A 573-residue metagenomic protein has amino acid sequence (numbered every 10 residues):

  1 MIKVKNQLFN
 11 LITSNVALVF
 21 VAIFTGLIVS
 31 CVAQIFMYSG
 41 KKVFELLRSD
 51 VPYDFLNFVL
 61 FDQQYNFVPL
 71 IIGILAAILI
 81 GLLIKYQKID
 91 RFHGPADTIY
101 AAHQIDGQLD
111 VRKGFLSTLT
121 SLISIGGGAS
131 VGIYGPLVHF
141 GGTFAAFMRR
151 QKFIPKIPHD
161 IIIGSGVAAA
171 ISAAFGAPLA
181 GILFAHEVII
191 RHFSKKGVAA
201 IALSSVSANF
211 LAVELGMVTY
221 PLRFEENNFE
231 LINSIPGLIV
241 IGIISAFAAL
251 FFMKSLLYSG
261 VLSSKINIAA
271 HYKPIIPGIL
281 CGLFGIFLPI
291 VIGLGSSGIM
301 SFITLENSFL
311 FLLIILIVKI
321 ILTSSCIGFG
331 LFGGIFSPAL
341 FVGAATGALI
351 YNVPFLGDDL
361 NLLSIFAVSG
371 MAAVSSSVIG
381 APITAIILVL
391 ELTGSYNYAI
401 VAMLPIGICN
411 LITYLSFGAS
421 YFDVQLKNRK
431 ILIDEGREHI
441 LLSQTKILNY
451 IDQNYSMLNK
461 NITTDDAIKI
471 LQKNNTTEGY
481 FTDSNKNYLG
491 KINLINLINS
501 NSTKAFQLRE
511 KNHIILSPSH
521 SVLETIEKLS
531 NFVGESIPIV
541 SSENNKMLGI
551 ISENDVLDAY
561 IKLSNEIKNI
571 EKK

Functional and structural regions predicted by a protein language model:
M1-Q444, Q453-N454, N459-D466, I470-S484 (+4 more regions): Alpha-helical transmembrane segments and immediately membrane-proximal extracytoplasmic
N66, E391, F422, S502-T503 (+2 more regions): Proteins with a high burden of low-complexity, intrinsically disordered sequence enriched in S/T/G/P/A and R, requiring
L183, I387, L489-L497, L548-L557: Short hydrophobic beta-strand motif reused across regulatory alpha/beta modules
R429, K568-K573: Post-kinase regulatory C-tail/linker adjacent to protein kinase catalytic domains
I447, Y455, A505, H513: N-terminal sensory regulatory modules of PAS/LOV and PAS-like folds
L458-T476, T482, N499-S502, I515-E543 (+1 more regions): The conserved cystathionine-beta-synthase
